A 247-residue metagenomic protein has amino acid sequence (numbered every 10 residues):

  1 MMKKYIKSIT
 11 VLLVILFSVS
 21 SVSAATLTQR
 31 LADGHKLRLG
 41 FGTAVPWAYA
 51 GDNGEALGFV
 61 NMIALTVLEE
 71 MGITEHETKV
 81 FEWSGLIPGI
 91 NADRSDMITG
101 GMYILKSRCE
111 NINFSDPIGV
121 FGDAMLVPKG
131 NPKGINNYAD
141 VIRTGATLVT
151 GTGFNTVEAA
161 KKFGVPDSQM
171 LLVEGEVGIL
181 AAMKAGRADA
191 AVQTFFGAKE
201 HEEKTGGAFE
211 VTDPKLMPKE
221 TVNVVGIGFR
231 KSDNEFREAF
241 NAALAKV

Functional and structural regions predicted by a protein language model:
A25-G101, E110: Extracytoplasmic small-molecule ligand-binding "clamshell" domains of the periplasmic binding protein/Venus flytrap
H35-T43, L57, Y138-G153: Short loop->beta-strand "edge-of-pocket" segments that line small-molecule binding or catalytic clefts across diverse
L37, V45, V120-M125, N131 (+2 more regions): Small-molecule pocket liners
A50-D52, A64-T74, Y138-A139, F154-E174 (+1 more regions): Ligand-binding cleft/hinge of the Venus flytrap
G58-E70, N131, A139, F154 (+1 more regions): Extended ligand-binding regions for polar small-molecule ligands
L65, H76-D140, L216-P218: Acidic, polar ligand-binding/catalytic clefts
G85, G101-E110, E158-K162, D189-T221: A ligand-binding cleft/hinge motif common to bilobed small-molecule-binding domains
V120-A124, F195, E203-L244: Periplasmic-binding protein-like
